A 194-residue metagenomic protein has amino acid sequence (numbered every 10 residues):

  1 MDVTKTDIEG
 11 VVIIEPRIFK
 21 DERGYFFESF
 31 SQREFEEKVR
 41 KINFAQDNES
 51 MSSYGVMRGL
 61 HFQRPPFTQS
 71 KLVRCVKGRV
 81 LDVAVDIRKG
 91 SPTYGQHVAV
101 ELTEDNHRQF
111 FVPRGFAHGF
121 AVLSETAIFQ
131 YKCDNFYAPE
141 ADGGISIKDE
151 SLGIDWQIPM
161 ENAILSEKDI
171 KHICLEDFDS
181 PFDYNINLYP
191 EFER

Functional and structural regions predicted by a protein language model:
M1-D105, S124-T126, C133-D142, S146-R194: Non-catalytic, conserved peripheral segments adjacent to functional cores
F110, H118-L123: Short beta-strand His + acidic residue motifs that chelate non-heme Fe in jelly-roll/DSBH and cupin folds
